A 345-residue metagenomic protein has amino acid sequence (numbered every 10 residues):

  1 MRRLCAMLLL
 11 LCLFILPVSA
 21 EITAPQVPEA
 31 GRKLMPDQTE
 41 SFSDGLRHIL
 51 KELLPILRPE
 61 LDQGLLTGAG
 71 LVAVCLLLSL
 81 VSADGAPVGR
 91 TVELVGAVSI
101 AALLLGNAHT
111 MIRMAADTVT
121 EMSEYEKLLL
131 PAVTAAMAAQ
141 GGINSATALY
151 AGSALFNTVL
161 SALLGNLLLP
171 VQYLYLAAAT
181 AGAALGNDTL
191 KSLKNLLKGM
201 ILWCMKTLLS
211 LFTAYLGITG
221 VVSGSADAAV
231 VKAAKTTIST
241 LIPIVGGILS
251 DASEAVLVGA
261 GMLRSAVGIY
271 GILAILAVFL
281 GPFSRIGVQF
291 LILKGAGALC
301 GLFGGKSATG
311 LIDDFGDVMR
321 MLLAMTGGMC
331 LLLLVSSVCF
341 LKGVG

Functional and structural regions predicted by a protein language model:
M1-L94, G106-E126, G141-A154, T158 (+6 more regions): Gly/Ser-rich, low-complexity
V74-L78, L105-I112, A132, A136 (+8 more regions): Alpha-helical transmembrane segments of polytopic integral membrane proteins, especially the permease/helical cores
V98-N107, E126-N144, L163-Y175, T180: Mid-bilayer segments of alpha-helical transmembrane spans in multi-pass integral membrane proteins that mediate
Y125, G186-L190, G301-T309: Juxtamembrane helix-boundary/capping and inter-helix hinge elements in multi-pass membrane proteins
S153-A214: Loop-centered beta-sheet repeat module
L167, C204, L208, I275 (+2 more regions): Hydrophobic transmembrane alpha-helical segments of multi-pass transport and channel proteins
L197, F303-L323: Interfacial loop-to-transmembrane junctions
S265-K306: Helical hairpin unit composed of two closely spaced alpha helices linked by a short loop
